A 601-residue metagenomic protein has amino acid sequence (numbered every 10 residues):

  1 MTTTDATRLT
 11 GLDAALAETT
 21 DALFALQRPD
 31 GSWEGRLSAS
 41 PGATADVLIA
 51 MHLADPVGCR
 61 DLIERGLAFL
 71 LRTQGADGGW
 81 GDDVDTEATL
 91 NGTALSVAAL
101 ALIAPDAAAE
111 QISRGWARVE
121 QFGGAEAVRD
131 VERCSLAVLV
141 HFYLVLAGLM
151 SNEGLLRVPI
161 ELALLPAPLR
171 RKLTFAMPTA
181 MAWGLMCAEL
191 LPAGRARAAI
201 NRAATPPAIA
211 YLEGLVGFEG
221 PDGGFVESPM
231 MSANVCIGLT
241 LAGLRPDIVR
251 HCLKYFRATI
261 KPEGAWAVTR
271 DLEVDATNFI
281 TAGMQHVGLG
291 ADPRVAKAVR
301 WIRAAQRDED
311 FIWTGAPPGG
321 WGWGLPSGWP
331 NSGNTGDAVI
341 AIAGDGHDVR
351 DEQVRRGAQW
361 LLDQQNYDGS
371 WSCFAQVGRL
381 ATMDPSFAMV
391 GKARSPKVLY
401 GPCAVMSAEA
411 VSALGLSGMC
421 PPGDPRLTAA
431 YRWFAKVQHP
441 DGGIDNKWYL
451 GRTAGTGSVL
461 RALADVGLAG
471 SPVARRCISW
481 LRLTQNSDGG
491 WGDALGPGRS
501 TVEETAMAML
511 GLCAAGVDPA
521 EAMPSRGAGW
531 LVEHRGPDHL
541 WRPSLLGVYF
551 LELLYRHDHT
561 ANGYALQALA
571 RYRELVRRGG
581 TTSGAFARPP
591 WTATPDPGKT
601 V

Functional and structural regions predicted by a protein language model:
M1-V601: Preference for long, amphipathic alpha-helical scaffolds in soluble/luminal domains and all-alpha bundles
